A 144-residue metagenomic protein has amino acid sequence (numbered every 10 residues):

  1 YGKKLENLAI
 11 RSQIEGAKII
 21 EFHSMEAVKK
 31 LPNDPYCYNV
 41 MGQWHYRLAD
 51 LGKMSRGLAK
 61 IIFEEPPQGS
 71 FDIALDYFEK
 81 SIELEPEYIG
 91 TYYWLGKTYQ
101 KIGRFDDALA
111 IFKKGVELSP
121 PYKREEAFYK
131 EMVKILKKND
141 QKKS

Functional and structural regions predicted by a protein language model:
Y1-K4, M41, L95, I102 (+1 more regions): Structural register within alpha-helical repeat arrays
Y1-N33, Q43-E83, P121-A127: Short coil/linker segments at helix-helix boundaries
K3, R47, K101, I135-K138: Register position in tetratricopeptide repeats
M54, V116-S144: Terminal, low-structured helical/coil segments at or just beyond the last alpha-helical repeat
Y77-K80, P86-E87, K97, I111: Outer membrane beta-barrel transmembrane domains
